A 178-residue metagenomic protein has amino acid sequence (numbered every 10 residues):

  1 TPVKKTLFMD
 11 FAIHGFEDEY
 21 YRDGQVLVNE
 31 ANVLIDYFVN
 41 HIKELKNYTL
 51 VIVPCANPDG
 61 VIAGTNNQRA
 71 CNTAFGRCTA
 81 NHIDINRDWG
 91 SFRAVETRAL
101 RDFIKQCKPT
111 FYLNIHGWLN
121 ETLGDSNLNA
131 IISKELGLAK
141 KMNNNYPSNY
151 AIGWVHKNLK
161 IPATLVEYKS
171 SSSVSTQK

Functional and structural regions predicted by a protein language model:
K4-N145, K157, I161: Active-site/substrate-binding loop(s) of hydrolase catalytic cores
G124, N144-K178: Active-site-adjacent mobile loop/cap segments within catalytic or ligand-binding domains
